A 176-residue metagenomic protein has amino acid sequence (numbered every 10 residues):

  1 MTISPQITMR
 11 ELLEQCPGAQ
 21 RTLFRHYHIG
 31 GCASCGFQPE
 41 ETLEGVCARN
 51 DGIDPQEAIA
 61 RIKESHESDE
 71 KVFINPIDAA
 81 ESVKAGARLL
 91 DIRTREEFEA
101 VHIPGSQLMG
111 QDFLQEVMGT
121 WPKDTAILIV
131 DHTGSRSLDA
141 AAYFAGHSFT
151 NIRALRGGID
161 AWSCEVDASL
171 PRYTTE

Functional and structural regions predicted by a protein language model:
M1-R88, R95-A126, S135-E176: Rhodanese-like catalytic fold shared by cysteine-dependent sulfurtransferases and DSP/PTP-type phosphatases
V130-D131: Short, surface-exposed ligand- or partner-binding patches at beta-edge/loop junctions that are enriched in aromatics
